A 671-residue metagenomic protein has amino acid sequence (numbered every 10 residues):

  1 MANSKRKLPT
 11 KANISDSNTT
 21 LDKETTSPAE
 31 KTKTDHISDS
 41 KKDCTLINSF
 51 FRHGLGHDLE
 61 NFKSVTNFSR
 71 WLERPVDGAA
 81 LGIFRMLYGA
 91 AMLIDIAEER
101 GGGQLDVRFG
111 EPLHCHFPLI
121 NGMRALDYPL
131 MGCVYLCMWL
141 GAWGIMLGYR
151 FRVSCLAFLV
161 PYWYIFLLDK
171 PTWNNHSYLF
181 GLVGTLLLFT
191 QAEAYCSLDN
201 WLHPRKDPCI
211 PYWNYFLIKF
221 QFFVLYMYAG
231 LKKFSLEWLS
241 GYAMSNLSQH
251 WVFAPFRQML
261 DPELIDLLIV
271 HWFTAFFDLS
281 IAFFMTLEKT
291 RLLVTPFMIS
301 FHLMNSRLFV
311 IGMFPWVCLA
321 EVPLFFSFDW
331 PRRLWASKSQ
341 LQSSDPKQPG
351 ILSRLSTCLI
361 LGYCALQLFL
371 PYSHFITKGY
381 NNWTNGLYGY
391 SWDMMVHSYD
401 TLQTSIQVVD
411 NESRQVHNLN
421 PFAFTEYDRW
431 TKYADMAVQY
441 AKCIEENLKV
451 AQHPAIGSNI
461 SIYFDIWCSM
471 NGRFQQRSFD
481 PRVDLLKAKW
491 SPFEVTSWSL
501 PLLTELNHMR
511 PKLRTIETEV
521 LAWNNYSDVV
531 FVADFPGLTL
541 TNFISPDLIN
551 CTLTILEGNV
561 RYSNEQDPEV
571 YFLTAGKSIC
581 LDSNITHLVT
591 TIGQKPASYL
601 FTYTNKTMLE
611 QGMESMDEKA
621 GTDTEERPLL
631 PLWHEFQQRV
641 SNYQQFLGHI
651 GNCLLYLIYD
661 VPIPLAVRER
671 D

Functional and structural regions predicted by a protein language model:
A2-D671: Alpha-helical membrane-anchoring segments
